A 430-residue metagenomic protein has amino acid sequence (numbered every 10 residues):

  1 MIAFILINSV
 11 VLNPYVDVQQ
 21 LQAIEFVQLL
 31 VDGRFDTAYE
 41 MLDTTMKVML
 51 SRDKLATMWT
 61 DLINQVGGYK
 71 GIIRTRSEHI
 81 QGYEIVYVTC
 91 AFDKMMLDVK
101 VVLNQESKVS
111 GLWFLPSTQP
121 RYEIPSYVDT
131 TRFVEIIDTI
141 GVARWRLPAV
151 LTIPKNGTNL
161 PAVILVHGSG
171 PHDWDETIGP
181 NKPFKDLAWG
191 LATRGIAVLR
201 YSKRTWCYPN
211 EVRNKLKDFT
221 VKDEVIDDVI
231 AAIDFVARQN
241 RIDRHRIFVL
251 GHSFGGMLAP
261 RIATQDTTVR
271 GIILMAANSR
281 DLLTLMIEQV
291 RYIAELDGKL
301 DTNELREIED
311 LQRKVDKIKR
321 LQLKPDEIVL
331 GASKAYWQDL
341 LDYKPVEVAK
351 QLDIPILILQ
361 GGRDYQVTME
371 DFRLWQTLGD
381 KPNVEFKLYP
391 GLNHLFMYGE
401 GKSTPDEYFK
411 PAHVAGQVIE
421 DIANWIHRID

Functional and structural regions predicted by a protein language model:
Q119-G157: N-terminal cap/lid segment of alpha/beta-hydrolase-fold proteins
V166-I196, R200-E224, R291-A294, Y398-E407: Cap/lid segment of the alpha/beta-hydrolase catalytic domain
D218-N240: Alpha/beta-hydrolase active-site loop
F235-I293: Primarily recognizes the serine-hydrolase "nucleophile elbow" in alpha/beta-hydrolase and SGNH/GDSL folds
G271-Q351: Accessory cap/linker subdomain of secreted extracellular hydrolases
L352, I358-Q360: Short beta-strand/loop motif that positions the catalytic acidic residue of the alpha/beta-hydrolase fold
Y365-D371: Conserved alpha/beta-hydrolase "acid-adjacent" motif
L392-L395, G401-D430: Catalytic active-site module of serine/aspartate enzymes centered on a nucleophile-bearing elbow/loop
